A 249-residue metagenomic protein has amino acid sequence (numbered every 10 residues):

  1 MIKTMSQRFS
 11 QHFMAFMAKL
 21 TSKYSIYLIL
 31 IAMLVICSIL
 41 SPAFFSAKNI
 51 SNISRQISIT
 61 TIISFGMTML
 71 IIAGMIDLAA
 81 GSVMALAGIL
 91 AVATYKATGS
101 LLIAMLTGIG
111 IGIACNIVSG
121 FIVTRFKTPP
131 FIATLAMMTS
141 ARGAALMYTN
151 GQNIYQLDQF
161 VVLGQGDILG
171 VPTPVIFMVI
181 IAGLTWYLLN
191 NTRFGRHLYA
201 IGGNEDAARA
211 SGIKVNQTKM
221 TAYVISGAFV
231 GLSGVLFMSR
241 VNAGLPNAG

Functional and structural regions predicted by a protein language model:
M1-S25, F45: Transmembrane alpha-helical segments of polytopic membrane transport and secretion proteins
F16-K23, K48-R55, T98-I103, V162-V175 (+1 more regions): Interfacial loop-to-helix junctions that mark the boundaries of transmembrane helices in multi-pass membrane
K23-I31, I53, T60, S82-L86 (+4 more regions): Hydrophobic alpha-helical transmembrane segments
A32-A97, I122-K127: Single transmembrane alpha-helix segments in multi-pass membrane proteins
L34-V35, I39, T68-M69, L90-T94 (+4 more regions): Alpha-helical transmembrane segments of multipass membrane proteins
I57-G66, S82, L86, G110 (+4 more regions): Hydrophobic alpha-helical segments embedded in the membrane of multi-pass proteins
S100-T107, A114-S119, V123, G170-G244: Helix-loop-helix "hairpin" substructures at the membrane interface of multi-pass membrane proteins
F126, P130-T192, T218-T221, R240-G249: Transmembrane helix-bundle core of multi-pass membrane transporters and related energy-transducing complexes
